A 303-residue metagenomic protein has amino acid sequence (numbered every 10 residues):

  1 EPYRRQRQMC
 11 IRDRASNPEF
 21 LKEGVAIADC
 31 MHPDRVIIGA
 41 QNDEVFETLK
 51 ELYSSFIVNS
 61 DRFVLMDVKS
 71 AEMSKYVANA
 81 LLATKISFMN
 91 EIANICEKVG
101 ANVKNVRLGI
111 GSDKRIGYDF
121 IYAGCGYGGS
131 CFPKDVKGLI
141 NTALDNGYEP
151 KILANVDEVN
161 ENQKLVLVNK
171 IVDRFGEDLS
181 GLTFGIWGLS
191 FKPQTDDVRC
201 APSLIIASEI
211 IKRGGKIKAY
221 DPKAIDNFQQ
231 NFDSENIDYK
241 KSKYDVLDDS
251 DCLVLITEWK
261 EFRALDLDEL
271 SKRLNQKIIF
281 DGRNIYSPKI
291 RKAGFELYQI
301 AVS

Functional and structural regions predicted by a protein language model:
E1-I11, D281: Single conserved hydrophobic/aromatic residue that forms the stacking wall/gate of nucleotide- or nucleobase-binding
Y3, C30, D245-V246, K272: Structural alpha-helical scaffold elements that stabilize or flank donor/cofactor-binding regions in carbohydrate
Q6, P33, D248-D249: Alpha-helix C-terminal capping/helix-to-coil transition sites in glycosyltransferase folds
R12-N17, K22-Y118, T142-N146: Internal alpha-helical scaffold of NAD(P)-dependent oxidoreductase catalytic cores
N42, S190, I256-W259, R283-N284: Short glycine-/small-residue-rich Rossmann-like dinucleotide-binding loops
E97-K218, P222-I225, Q229: NAD(P)-dependent Rossmann-like dehydrogenase/reductase catalytic/cofactor-binding core
E235-S250: Short acidic low-complexity segments
L267-Q276, K292: Short, conserved loop/helix-junction motifs that constitute active-site signature segments in enzyme catalytic cores
